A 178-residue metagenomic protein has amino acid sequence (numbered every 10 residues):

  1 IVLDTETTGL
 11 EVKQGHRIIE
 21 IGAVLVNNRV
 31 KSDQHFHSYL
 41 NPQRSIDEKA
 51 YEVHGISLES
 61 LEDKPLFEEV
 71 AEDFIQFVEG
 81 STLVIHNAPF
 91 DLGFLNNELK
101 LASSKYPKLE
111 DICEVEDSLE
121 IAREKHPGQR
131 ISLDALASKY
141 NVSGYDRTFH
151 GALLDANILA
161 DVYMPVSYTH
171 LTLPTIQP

Functional and structural regions predicted by a protein language model:
I1-I112, R123-H126, A135-V142, D146-F149: Conserved non-catalytic scaffold segment of RNase H-like nuclease domains
L99, A160-S167: Amphipathic alpha-helical interface segments used for dimerization/assembly
E116: Short, conserved phosphate-binding/catalytic loop or strand-edge motifs used in phosphoryl-/nucleotidyl-transfer
L119: Short, flexible loop segments at boundaries between secondary-structure elements
G151-Y163: Acidic, divalent-metal-coordinating active-site segment for phosphoryl/phosphodiester hydrolysis, typified by short
T169-T175: Conserved small/polar residues in nucleotide/adenosyl-binding loops
P178: Cationic, low-complexity basic patches in intrinsically disordered or flexible, solvent-exposed regions
